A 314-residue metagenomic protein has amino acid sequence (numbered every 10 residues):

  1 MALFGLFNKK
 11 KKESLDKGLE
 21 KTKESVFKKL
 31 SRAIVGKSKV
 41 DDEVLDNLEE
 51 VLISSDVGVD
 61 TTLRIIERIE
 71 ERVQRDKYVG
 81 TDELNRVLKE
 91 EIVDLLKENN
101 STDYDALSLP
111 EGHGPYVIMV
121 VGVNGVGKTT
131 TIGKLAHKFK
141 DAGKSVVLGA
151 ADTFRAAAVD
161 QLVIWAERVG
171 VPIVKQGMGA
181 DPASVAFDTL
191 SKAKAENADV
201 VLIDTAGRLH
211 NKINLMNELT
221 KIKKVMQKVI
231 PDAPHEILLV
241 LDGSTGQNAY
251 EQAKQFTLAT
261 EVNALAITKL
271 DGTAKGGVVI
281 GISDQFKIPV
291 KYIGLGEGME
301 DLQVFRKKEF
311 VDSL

Functional and structural regions predicted by a protein language model:
A2-F4, K9-L15, E20: Switch/coupling subdomain of P-loop NTPase systems
L3, Y104-A106, L135, E251-Q252 (+1 more regions): Short beta-alpha junctions and helix-cap segments that line functional grooves
D16, E20-A151, A158-M178, S184-I203: Primarily NTPase-proximal linker/entry elements flanking Walker-type ATP/GTP-binding cores
D42, L63, Y78, D82 (+5 more regions): Non-catalytic, surface-exposed connector residues within folded enzymatic/regulatory domains
V59-T61, R155, D271, M299: Short hydrophobic/aromatic residue motifs in ordered secondary structure
D152-T153, G243: Residue-level signal for short, function-critical loop segments
Q161, D181-E196, H210-L314: Conserved catalytic-core segment of NTP-binding enzymes
A206-R208: Short glycine-rich anion-binding loops that position phosphate/pyrophosphate groups of nucleotides and phosphorylated
